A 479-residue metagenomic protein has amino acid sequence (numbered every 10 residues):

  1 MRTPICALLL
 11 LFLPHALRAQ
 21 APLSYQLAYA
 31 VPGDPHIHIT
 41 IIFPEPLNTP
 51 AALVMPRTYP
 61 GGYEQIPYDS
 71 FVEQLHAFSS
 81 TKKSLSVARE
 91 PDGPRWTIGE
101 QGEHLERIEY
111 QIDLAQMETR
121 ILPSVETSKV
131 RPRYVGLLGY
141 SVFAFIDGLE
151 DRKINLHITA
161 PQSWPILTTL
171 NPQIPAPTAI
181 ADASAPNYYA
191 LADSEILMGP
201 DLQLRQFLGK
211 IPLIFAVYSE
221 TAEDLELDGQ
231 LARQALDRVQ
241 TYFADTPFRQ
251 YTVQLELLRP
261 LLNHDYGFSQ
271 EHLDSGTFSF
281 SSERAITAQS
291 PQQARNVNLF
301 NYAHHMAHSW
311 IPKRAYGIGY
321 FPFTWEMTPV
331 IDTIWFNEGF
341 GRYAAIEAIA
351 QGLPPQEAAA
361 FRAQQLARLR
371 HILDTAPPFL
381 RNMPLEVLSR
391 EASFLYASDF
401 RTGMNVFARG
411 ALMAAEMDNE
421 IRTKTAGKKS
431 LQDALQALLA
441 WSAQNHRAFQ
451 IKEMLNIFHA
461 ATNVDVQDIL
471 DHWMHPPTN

Functional and structural regions predicted by a protein language model:
M1-I5: Positively charged n-region of N-terminal signal peptides that target proteins for export
L13-A16: N-terminal signal peptide c-region/cleavage motif recognized by signal peptidases
Q20-T58: Early extracytoplasmic/domain-onset interaction patches
A30, I42, Q65-Q74, F78-F248 (+2 more regions): Non-catalytic architectural context of zinc metalloproteases
K129-Y134, R152-K153, S389-A392, Y396-D399 (+1 more regions): A sensor for short, sequence-defined functional sites
Q203-T333: Juxtacatalytic substrate-recognition/specificity segment
Y316-F323, T328-R409, K424, S442-N445: Acidic/His/Gly-enriched intrinsically disordered linker/tail segments that often contain short helix/coil "MoRF-like"
A392-N479: Amphipathic alpha-helical substructures
